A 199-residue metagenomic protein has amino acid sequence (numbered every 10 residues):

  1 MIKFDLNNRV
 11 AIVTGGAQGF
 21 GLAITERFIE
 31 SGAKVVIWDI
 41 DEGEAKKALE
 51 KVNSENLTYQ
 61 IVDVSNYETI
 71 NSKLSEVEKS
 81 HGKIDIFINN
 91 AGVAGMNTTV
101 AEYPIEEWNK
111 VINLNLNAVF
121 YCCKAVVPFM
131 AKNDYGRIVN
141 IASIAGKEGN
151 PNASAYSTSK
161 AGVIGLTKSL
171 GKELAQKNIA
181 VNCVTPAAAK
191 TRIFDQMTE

Functional and structural regions predicted by a protein language model:
F4-V35: Canonical Rossmann dinucleotide-binding motif of NAD(H)/NADP(H)-dependent dehydrogenases/reductases, specifically
E42-G43, I61-K73, I105: The beta1-alpha1 cofactor-binding region of Rossmann-like NAD(H)/NADP(H)-dependent oxidoreductases
N97, A101, E148-S154, Q176-K177: Active-site loop immediately N-terminal to the catalytic Tyr-X3-Lys motif of short-chain dehydrogenase/reductase
T98-V100, E107-N109, F194: Substrate-binding pocket helix/loop in short-chain dehydrogenase/reductase
C123, S159, T167: Active-site helix of classical SDR
P128, K172-Q176: Alpha-helical segment proximal to the catalytic Tyr-Lys
S143: Residue(s) in the substrate-gating loop at a strand-loop-helix junction that position the organic substrate next
